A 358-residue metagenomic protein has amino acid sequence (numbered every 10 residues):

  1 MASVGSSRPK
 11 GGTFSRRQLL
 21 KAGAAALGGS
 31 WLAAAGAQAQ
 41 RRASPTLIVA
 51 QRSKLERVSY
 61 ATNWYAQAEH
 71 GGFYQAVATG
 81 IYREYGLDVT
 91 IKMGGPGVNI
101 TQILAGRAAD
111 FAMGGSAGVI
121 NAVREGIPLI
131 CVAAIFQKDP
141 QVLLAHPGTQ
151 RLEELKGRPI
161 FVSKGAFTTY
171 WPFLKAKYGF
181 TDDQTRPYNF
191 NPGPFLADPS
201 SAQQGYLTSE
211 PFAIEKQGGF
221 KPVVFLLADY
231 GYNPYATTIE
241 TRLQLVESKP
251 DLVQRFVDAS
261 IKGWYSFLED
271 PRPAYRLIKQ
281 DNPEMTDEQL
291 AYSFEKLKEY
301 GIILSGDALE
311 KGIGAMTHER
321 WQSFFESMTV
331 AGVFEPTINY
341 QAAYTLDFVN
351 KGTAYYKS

Functional and structural regions predicted by a protein language model:
M1-Q18, A22-S30: N-terminal secretory signal peptides
A37-A39: Boundary at the C-terminal end of the N-terminal hydrophobic targeting segment
R41-T208, F225: Short, glycine-/small- and polar/acidic-enriched structural segments that line small-molecule recognition paths
Q67, V98, F161, G165 (+4 more regions): Soluble non-cytosolic domains of exported or imported proteins
A117, F190-T286: Pocket-lining segment of extracytoplasmic ligand-binding domains
K249-V333: Secondary-structure end/capping motifs
W321-S358: Conserved C-terminal helix/tail region of periplasmic/extracytoplasmic solute-binding proteins
